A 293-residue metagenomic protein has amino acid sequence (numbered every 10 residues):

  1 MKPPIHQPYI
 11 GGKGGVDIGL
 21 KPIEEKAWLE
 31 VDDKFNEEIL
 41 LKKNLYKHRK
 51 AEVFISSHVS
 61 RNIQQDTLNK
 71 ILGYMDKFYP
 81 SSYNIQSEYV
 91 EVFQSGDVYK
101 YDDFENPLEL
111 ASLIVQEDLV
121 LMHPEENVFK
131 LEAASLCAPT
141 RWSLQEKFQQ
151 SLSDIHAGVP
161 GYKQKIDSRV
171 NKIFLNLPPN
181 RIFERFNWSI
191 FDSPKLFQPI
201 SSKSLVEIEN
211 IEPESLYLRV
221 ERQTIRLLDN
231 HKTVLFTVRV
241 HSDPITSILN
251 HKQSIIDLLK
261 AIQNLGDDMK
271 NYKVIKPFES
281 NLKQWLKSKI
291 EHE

Functional and structural regions predicted by a protein language model:
M1-E293: Extended, well-ordered protein cores
